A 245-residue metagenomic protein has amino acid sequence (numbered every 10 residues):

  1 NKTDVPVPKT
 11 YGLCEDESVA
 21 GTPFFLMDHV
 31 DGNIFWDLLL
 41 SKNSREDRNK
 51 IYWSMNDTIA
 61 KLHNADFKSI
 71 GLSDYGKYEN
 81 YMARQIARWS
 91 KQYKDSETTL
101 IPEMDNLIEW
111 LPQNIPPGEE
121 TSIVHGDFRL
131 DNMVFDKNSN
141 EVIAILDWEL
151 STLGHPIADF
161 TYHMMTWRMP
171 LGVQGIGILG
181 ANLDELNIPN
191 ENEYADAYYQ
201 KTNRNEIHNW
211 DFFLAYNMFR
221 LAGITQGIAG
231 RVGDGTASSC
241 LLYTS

Functional and structural regions predicted by a protein language model:
N1-W110, N114-S122, K137: ATP-binding pocket architecture of kinase catalytic cores
T10, L62, N106-M164: Active-site acidic catalytic loop and adjacent metal/ATP-binding pocket of ATP-dependent phosphoryl transfer enzymes
I51-S54, L100-E103, P156-D159, N190 (+2 more regions): An acidic site on a long C-lobe helix of protein kinase domains
G76, L146, D234-A237: Active-site donor/metal-binding and catalytic loop motifs of nucleotide-sugar-dependent glycosylation enzymes
K77, N205-N217: All-alpha amphipathic helical-bundle segments outside canonical DNA-binding/catalytic cores that form hydrophobic
I115-G118, K201-N205: Contiguous beta-strand/loop segments that form the cofactor/metal-binding neighborhood of enzyme cores
A158-T202, Y216-G235: Active-site activation/catalytic loop segments of kinase-like enzymes and analogous catalytic loops in related
Y243-T244: Conserved small/polar residues in nucleotide/adenosyl-binding loops
